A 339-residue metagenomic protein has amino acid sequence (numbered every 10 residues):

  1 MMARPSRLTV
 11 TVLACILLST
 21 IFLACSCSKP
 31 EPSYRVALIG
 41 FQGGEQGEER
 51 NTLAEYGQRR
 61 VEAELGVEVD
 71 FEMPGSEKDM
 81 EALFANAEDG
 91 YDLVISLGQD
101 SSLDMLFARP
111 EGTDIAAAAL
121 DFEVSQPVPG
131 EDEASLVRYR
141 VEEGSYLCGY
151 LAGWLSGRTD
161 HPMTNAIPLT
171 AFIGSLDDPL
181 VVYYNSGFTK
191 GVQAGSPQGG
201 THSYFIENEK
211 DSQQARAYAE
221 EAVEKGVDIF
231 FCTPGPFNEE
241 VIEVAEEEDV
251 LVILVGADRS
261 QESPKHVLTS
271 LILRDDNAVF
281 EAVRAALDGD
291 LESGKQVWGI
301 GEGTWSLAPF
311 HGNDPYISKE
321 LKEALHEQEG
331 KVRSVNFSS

Functional and structural regions predicted by a protein language model:
L23-S26: C-terminal motif of bacterial Sec signal peptides marking the signal peptidase cleavage site
V36-E64, D70-E77, Q99, D177-Y183: Extracytoplasmic "Venus flytrap"
L38, Y91-Q99, A118-L120, G226-G235 (+1 more regions): Periplasmic-binding protein-like
E64-P74, S196-S212: Short beta-strand elements in bilobed, periplasmic/extracellular small-molecule ligand-binding domains
P110, D114-R138, A257-H266: Flexible loop/hinge segments that line or gate small-molecule binding clefts
V137-N165, I272-G289: Hydrophobic alpha-helical segments within soluble ligand-binding/sensing domains
S145-G195, K295-I317: An alpha-beta-alpha
E281-S339: Hinge/cleft segment of the Venus flytrap/periplasmic-binding protein
